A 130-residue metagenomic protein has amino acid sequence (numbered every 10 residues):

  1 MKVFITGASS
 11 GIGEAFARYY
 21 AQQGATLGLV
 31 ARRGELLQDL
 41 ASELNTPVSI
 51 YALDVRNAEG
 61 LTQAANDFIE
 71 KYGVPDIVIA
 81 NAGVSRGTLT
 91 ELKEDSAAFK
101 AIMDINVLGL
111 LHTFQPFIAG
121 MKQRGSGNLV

Functional and structural regions predicted by a protein language model:
S9-S10: Conserved glycine-rich cofactor-binding loop
Q23-L40: Conserved glycine-rich Rossmann-like NAD(P)H-binding loop of the short-chain dehydrogenase/reductase
L44-E59: Rossmann-fold cofactor-recognition segment
V74-P75, M121-V130: Active-site loop of short-chain dehydrogenase/reductase
N81-G87: Conserved NAD(P)H cofactor-binding loop of Rossmann-fold oxidoreductase domains
L89-E91, D95-A101: Substrate-binding pocket helix/loop in short-chain dehydrogenase/reductase
F114-Q115: A short, exposed helix-loop element centered on a Lys and neighboring polar residues
